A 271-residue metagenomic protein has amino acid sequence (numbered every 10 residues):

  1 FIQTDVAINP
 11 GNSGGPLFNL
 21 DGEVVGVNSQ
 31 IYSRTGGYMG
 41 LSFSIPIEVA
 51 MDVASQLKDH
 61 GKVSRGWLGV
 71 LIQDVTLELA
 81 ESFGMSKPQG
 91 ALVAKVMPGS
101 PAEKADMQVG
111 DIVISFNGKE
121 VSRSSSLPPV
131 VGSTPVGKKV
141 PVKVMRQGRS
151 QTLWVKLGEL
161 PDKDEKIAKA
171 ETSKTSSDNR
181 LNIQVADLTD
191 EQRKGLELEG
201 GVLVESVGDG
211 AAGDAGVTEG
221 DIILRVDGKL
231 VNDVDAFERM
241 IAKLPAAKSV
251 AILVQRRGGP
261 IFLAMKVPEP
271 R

Functional and structural regions predicted by a protein language model:
F1-I2: P-loop NTPase nucleotide-binding/switch module
V6-P10, S133-T134: Short loop/turn motifs at secondary-structure junctions and domain boundaries
I8-V27: Catalytic nucleophile loop of clan PA
S13-G14, G37-L41: A conserved glycine-rich beta-strand in the N-terminal activation segment of trypsin-fold
V24, V49-R271: C-terminal recognition in membrane/secretory proteostasis and scaffolding
T35-Y38, A80: A short acidic, helix-capping loop that chelates divalent metal ions and anchors anionic groups
